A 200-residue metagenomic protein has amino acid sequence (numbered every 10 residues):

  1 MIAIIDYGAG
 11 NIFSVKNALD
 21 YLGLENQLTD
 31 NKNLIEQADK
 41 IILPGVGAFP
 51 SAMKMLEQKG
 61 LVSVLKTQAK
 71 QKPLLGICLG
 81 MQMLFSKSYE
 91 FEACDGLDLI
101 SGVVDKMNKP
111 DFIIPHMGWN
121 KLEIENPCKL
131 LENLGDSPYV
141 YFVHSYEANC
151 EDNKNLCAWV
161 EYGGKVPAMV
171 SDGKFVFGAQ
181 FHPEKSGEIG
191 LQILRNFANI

Functional and structural regions predicted by a protein language model:
M1, N26-Q37: Short acidic low-complexity segments
I2-L24, Q180-E184: N-terminal beta1-alpha1 ligand-phosphate binding loop
Y21-L28, M55-K59, K121-E125, V160-E161: Short gly/ser/thr-rich secondary-structure transition/capping motifs
E36-G45: Short acidic/histidine-rich motifs immediately flanking catalytic phosphotransfer sites in two-component signaling
G47-M117: Cysteine-nucleophile active-site neighborhood
V103-I200: Amide-donor transfer/coupling interface in amidating biosynthetic enzymes
